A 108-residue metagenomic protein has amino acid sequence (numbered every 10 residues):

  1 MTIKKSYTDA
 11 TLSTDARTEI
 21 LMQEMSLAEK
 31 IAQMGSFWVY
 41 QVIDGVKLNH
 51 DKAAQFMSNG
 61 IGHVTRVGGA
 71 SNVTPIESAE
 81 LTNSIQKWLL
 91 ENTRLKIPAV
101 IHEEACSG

Functional and structural regions predicted by a protein language model:
M1-G108: N-terminal beta-rich core of secreted/periplasmic extracellular enzymes
